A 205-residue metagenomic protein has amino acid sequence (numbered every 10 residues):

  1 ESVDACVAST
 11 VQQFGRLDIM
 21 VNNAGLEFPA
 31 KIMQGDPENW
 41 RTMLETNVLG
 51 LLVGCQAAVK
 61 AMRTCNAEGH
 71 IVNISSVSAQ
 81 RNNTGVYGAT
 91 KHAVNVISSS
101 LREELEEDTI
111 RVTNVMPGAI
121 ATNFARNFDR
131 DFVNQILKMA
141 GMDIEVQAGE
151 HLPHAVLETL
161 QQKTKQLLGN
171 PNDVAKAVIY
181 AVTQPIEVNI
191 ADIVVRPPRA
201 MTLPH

Functional and structural regions predicted by a protein language model:
E1-G15: Conserved amphipathic alpha-helix within the SDR
Q13-F14, A30, A57-E68: A short helix-coil junction within the Rossmann-fold of NAD(P)-dependent oxidoreductases
K31-I32, D36-R41: Substrate-binding pocket helix/loop in short-chain dehydrogenase/reductase
C55, T90: Active-site helix of classical SDR
S76: Residue(s) in the substrate-gating loop at a strand-loop-helix junction that position the organic substrate next
S100-I110: Active-site-adjacent segment of SDR/Rossmann-fold oxidoreductases
N114-V115, T122, N134-L203: C-terminal helical subdomain
